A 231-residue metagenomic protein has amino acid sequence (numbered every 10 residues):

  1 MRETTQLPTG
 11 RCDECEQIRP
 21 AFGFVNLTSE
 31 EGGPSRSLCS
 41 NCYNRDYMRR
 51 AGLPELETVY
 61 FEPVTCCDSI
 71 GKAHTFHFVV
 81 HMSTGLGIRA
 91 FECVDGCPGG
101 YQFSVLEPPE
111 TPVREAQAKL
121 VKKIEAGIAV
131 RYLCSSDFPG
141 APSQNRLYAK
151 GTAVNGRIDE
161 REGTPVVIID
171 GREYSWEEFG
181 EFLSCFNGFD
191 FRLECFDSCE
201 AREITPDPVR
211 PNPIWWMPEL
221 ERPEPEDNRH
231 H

Functional and structural regions predicted by a protein language model:
T4-R11, G32-S35: Short metal-coordination and nucleic-acid-contact micro-motifs, chiefly zinc-binding Cys/His arrays
C12-E16, C39-C42: Short cysteine-rich clusters marking metal-coordination/redox-active sites
E16-A21, D46: Cys/His-rich microdomains that often coordinate metals
A21-L27, R49-L53, E178: Short Cys/His-rich "knuckle" micro-motifs
F24-R36: Short linker/helix segments within small regulatory modules
S40-E57: Short metal-binding segments enriched for Cys and/or His
T58-I128, P139-Q144, K150, G188: N-terminal accessory interaction module
K150-C199: Amphipathic alpha-helical packing elements
